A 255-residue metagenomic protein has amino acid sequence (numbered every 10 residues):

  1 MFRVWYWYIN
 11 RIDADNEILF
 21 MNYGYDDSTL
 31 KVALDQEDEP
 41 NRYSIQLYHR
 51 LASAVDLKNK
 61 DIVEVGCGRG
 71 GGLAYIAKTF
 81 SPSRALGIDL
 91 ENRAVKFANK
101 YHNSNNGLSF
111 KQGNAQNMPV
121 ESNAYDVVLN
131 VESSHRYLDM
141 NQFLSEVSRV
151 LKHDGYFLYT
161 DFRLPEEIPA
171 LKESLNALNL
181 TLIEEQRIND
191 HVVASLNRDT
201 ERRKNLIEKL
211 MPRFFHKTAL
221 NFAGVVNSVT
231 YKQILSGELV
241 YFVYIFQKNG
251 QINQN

Functional and structural regions predicted by a protein language model:
M1-L19: N-terminal auxiliary segments of SAM/dcSAM-dependent transferases
N41-K58: Conserved alpha-helix/loop element of class I SAM-dependent methyltransferases that forms part of the SAM/SAH-binding
V63, R69-N117: Class I SAM-dependent methyltransferase SAM/SAH-binding core
Q116-V128: A short acidic, Gly/Pro-enriched loop at the edge of an enzyme's catalytic core that lines a small-molecule cofactor
V127-L138: A short SAM/SAH-binding and catalytic strip from SAM-dependent methyltransferases
N141-H153: A short glycine-rich, Lys/Arg-flanked "PGG" loop and its adjoining helix->strand segment in the class I
G155-D161: Conserved beta-strand signature within the Rossmann-like core of class I S-adenosyl-L-methionine
D190-N255: Conserved Class I S-adenosyl-L-methionine
